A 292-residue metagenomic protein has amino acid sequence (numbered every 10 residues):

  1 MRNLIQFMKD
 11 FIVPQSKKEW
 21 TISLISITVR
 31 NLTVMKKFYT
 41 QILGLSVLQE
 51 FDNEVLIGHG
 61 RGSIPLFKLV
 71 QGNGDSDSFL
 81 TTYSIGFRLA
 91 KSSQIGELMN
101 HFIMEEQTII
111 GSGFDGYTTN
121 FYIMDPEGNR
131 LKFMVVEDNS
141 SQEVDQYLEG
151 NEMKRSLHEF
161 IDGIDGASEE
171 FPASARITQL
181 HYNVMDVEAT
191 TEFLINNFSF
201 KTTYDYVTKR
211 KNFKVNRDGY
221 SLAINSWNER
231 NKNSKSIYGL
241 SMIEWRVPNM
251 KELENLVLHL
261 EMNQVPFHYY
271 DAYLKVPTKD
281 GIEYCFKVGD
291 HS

Functional and structural regions predicted by a protein language model:
R2-T33, S140-T191, I243, S292: N-terminal beta-strand motif that seeds the catalytic metal site of vicinal oxygen chelate
I5, T28-T33, I85-R130, N183-A189 (+3 more regions): Vicinal oxygen chelate
P14-K17, S23-L66, H181-S221: Core segments of cupin and vicinal oxygen chelate
Q15, T21, I25-T28, T40-M124: Ordered, small/hydrophobic-rich secondary-structure cores
S46-L80, R130-E137, K201-Y238, V276-H291: Conserved short beta-strand elements that form part of the metal-binding/catalytic scaffold of enzyme active sites
T118-N120, I177, R210: Conserved positions at the start
T118-R155: Hydrophobic alpha-helical segments and helix pairs
